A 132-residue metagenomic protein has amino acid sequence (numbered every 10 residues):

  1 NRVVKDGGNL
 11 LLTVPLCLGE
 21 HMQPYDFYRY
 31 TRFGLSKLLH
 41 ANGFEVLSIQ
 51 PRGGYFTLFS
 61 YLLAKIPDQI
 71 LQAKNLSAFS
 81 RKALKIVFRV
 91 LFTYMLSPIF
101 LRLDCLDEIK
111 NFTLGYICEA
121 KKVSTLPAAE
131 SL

Functional and structural regions predicted by a protein language model:
N1-N9: A short glycine-rich, Lys/Arg-flanked "PGG" loop and its adjoining helix->strand segment in the class I
N9-L126: S-adenosyl-L-methionine-dependent methyltransferase catalytic module, highlighting the catalytic core
P127-L132: Short, charged, solvent-exposed linker or helix-capping segments at domain edges/interfaces that act as flexible hinges
